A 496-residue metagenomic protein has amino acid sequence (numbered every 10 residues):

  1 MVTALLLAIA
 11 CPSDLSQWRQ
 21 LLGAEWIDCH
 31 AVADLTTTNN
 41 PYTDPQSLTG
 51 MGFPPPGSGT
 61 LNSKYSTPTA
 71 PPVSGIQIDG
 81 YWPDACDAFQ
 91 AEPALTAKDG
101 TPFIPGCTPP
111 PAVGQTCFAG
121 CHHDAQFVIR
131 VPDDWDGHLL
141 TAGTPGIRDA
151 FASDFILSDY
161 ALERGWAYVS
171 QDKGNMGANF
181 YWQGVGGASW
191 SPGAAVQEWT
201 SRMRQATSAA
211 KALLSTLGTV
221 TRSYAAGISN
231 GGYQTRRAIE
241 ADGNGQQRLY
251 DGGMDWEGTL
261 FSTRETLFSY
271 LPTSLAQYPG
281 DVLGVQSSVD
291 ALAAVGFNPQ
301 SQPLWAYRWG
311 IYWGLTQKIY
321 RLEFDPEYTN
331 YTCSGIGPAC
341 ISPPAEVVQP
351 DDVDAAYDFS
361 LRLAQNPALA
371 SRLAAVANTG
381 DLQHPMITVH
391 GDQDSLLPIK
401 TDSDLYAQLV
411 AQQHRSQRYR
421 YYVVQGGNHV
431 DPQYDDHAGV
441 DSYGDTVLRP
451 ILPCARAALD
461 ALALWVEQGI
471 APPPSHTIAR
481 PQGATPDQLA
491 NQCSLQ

Functional and structural regions predicted by a protein language model:
M1-A8: Bacterial N-terminal signal peptides
C11-Q496: C-terminal His-loop and adjacent cap/lid subdomain of alpha/beta-hydrolase
